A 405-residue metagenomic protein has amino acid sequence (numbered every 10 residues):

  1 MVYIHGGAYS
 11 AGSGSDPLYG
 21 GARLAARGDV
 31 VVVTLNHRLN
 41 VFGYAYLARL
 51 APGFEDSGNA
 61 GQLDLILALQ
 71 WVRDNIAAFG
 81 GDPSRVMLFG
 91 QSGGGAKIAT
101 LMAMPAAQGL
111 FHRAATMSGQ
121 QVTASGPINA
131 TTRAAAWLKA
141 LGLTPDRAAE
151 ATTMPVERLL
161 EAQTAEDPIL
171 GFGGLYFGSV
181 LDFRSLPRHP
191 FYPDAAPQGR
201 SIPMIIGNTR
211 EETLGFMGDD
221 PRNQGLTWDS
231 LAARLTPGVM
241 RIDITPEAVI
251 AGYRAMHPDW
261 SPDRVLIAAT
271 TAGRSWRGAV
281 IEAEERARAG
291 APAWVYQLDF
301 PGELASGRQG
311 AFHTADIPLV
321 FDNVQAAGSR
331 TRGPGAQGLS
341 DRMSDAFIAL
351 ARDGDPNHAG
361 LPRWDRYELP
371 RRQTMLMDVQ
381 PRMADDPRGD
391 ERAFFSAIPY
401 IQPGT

Functional and structural regions predicted by a protein language model:
I4-I66, Q70-A78: Cap/lid segment of the alpha/beta-hydrolase catalytic domain
A11-P17, G43-A48, A99-L101, A124-N129 (+2 more regions): Short, solvent-exposed loop/turn and secondary-structure capping segments
F54-N59, Q120-S125, P190-Y192, W260-G273 (+2 more regions): Active-site rim elements
D74, Q108, R113, M117-A233 (+1 more regions): Substrate-access "cap/lid" subdomains that shape and gate the entrance to catalytic or ligand-binding pockets
F79-S92: Alpha/beta-hydrolase fold nucleophile elbow
G90-G93, P105, S118: Catalytic nucleophile serine of serine hydrolases, specifically the conserved "nucleophile elbow" pentapeptide
G95-A107: Short glycine-enriched nucleophile-adjacent loop and the immediately C-terminal alpha-helix near the catalytic center
G218, W276-T405: Mobile gating loops/cap/lid regions near enzyme active sites that modulate substrate access
